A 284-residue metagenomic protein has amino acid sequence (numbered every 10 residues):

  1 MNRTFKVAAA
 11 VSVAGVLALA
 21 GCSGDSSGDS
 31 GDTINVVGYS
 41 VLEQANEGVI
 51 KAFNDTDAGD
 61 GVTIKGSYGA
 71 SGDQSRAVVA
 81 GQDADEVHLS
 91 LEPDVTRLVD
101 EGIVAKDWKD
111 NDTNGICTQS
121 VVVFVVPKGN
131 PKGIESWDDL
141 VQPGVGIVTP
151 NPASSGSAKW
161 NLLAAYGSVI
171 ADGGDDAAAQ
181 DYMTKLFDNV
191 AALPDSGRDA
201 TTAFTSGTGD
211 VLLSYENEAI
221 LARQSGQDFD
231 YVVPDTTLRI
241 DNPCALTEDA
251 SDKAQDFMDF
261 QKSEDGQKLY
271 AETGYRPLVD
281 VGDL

Functional and structural regions predicted by a protein language model:
M1-A9: Bacterial N-terminal signal peptides that target proteins for export
V16-G21: C-terminal motif of bacterial Sec signal peptides marking the signal peptidase cleavage site
S23-S26: Bacterial signal peptide processing site
G28-S154: N-terminal segment of the mature folded domain
K51-A58, D138-T201: Ligand-binding cleft/hinge of the Venus flytrap
V122-N130, R239-A254, D259-F260, L269-T273 (+1 more regions): A bilobed periplasmic-binding-protein/Venus flytrap-type ligand-binding module shared by bacterial periplasmic
G146-A158, Q261-L284: Ligand-binding clefts/hinges and TM-proximal coupling segments of bilobed small-molecule sensing domains
D172-T237, P243: Ligand-binding pocket segment of bilobal, Venus flytrap-like solute-binding proteins
